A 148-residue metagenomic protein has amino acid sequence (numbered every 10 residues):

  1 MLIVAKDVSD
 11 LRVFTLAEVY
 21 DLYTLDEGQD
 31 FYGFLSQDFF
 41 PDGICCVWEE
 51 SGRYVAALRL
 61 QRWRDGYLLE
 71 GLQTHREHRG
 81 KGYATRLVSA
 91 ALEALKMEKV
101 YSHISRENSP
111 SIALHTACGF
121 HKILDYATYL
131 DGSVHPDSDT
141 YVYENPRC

Functional and structural regions predicted by a protein language model:
A5-S9, V13-G71, H75-E77, V88: Acetyl-CoA-dependent GNAT
R64-G66, K99, T140: A generic structural signal for beta-strand entry/edge sites
T74, G80-A94, A113, A117: Conserved acetyl-CoA-binding loop-helix of GNAT-fold acetyltransferases
L95-R106: Conserved GNAT acetyl-CoA-binding A-motif
R106-L124: Conserved active-site alpha-helix within GNAT-family acetyltransferase domains
T128-C148: C-terminal "cap" of GNAT-fold acetyltransferases
